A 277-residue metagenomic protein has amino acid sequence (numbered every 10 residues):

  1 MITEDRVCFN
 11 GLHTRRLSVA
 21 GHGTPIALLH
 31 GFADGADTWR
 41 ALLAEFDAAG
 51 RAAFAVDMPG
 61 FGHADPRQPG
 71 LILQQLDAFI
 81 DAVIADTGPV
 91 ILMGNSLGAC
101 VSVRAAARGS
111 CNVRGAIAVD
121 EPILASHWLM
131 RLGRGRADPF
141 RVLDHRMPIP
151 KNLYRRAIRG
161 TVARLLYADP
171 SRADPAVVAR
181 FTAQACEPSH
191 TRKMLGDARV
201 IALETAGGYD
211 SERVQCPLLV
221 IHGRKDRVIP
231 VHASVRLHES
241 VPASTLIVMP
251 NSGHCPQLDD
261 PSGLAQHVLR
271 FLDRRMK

Functional and structural regions predicted by a protein language model:
S18-H63: Conserved HGGG/HGGXW glycine-rich cap/lid loop of the alpha/beta-hydrolase fold
A48, A52-M93, L97, Q266: Active-site loop/oxyanion-hole signature of alpha/beta-hydrolase fold enzymes
A107, V113-M147: Flexible "cap/lid" loop of the alpha/beta hydrolase fold
M130, K151-E212: Conserved alpha/beta-hydrolase catalytic His-Asp/Glu region
V214, V220-H222, D226: Short beta-strand/loop motif that positions the catalytic acidic residue of the alpha/beta-hydrolase fold
R227-A233: Conserved alpha/beta-hydrolase "acid-adjacent" motif
P230, H238-H254: Catalytic histidine neighborhood in serine/cysteine hydrolases with alpha/beta-hydrolase-type architecture
S252-S262: Catalytic histidine-centered segment of alpha/beta-hydrolase-like enzymes
